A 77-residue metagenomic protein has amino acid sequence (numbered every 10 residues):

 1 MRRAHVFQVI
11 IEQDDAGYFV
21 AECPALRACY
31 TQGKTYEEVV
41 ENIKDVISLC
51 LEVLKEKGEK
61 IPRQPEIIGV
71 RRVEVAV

Functional and structural regions predicted by a protein language model:
M1-F7, E41-V77: Short, charged, surface-exposed hinge/linker loops at domain edges that act as mobile lids or interdomain connectors
V6-I11, A25-C29: General secondary-structure propensity
E12-A16: Short beta-strand micro-motifs enriched in acidic
Y18-V53: Amphipathic, hydrophobic secondary-structure cores in small proteins
